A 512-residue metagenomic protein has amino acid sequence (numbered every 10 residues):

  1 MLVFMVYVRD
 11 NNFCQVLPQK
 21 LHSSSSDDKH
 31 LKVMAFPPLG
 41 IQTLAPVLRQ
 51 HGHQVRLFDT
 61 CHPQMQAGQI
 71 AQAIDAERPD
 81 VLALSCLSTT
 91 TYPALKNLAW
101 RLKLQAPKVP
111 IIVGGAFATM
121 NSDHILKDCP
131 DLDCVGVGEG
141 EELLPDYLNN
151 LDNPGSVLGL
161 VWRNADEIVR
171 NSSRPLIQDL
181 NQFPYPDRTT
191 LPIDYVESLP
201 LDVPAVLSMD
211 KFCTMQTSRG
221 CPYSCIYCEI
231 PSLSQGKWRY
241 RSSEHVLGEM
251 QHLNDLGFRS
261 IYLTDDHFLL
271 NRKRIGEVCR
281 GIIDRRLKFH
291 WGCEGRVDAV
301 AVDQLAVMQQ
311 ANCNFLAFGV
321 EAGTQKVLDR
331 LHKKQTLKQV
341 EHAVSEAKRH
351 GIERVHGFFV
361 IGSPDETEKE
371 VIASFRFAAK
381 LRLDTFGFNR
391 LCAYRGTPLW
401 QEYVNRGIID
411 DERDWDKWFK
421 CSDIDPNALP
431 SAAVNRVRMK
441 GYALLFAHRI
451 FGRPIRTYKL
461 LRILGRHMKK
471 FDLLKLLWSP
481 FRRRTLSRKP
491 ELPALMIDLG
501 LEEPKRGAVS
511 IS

Functional and structural regions predicted by a protein language model:
M1-L2, Q54, K211-T214: Residues that mark the start of a beta-strand
L2-M5, N12-L17, I74, D80 (+4 more regions): Radical SAM enzyme core and accessory elements
V3-V33: Short glycine-rich His-centered loop
F13-Q15, N121-S122, Y223, R272-K273 (+5 more regions): Flexible glycine/acidic-rich beta-alpha junction loops that bind and position SAM and/or redox cofactors in anaerobic
F36, D187-I361, A373-R376: Radical SAM [4Fe-4S] cluster-binding motif and immediate context
G40, L44-V47, H51-D179, R390-G396: Glycine-rich beta-alpha loop elements in corrinoid/cobalamin-binding modules across cobalamin-dependent enzymes
D80, D133, I226, N314 (+1 more regions): Conserved acidic residues
S122-D128, Q304, D365-K380: Catalytic cores of alpha/beta
